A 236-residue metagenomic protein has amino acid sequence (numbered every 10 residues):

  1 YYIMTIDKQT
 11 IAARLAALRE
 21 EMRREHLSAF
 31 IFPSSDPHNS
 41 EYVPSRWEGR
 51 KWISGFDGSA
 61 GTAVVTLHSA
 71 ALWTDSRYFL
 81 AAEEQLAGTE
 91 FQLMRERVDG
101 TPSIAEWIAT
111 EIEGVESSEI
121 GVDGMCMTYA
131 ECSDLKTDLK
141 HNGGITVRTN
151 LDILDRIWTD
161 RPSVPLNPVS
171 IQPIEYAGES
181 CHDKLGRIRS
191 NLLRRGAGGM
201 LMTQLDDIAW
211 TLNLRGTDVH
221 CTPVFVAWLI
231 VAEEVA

Functional and structural regions predicted by a protein language model:
Y1-A236: Terminal domain-start leader segments
